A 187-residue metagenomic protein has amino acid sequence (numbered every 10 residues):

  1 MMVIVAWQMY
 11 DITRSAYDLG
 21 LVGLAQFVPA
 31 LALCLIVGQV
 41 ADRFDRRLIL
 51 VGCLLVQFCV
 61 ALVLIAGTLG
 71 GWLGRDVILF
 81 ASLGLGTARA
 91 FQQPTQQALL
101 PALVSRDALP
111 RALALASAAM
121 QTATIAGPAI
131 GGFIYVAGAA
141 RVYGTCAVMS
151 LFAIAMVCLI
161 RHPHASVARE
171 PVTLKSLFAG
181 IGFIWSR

Functional and structural regions predicted by a protein language model:
M1-R187: Alpha-helical transmembrane-bundle signature of multi-pass membrane transport and export proteins
